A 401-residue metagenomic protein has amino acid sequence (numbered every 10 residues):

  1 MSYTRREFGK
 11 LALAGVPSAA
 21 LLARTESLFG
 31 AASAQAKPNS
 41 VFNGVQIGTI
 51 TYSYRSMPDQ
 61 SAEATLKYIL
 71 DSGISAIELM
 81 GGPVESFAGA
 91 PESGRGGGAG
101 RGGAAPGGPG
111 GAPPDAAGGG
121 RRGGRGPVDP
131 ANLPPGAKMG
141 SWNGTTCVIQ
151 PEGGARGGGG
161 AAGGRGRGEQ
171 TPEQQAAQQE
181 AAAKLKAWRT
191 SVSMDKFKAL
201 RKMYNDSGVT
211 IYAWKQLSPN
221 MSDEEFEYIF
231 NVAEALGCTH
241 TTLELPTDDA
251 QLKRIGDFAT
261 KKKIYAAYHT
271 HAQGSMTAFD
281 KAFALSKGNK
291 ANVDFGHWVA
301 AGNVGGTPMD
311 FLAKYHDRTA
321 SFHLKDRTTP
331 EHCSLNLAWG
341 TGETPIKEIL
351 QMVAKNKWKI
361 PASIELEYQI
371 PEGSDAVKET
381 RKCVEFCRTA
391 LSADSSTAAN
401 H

Functional and structural regions predicted by a protein language model:
S2-R24, L28-A76, E85-E92, G107 (+5 more regions): Histidine-acidic metal/acid-base catalytic patches
A12-R24, N39, P151, Q174-A182 (+6 more regions): Active-site acidic/histidine proton-transfer and metal-coordination neighborhood in alpha/beta enzyme cores
Y52-S53, K186-W188, K215-L217, T241-L243 (+2 more regions): Short, contiguous strand/loop micro-motifs
M80, K215-L217, E244, K325 (+1 more regions): Conserved residues at the C-terminal ends of beta-strands
G82, R95-R122, R156-A162, N205 (+2 more regions): Carbohydrate-interacting regions of secretory-pathway proteins
G82-G97, G111, V128-E152, Q174-Q216: Mid-chain, structured segments of secreted extracytoplasmic proteins
G166-G168: Composition-driven, intrinsically disordered low-complexity tracts enriched in small residues
